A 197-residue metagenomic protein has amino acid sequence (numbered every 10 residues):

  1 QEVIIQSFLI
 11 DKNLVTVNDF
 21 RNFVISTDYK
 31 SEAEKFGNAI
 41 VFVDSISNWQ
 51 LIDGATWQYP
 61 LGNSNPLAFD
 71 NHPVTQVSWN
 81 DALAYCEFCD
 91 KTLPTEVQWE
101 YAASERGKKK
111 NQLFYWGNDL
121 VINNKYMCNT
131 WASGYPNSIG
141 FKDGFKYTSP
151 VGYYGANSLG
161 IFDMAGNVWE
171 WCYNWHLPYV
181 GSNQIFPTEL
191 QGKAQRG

Functional and structural regions predicted by a protein language model:
Q1-Q6, G62-N65: Short, conserved catalytic-motif segment at the N-terminal edge
I5-I10, N71: A detector of helix-start/N-cap boundary segments at the beginnings of structured domains
Q6-F8, N18, N80, V97: Structural detector for helix-capping/boundary residues
F8, V15, R21-E32, C89-D90 (+1 more regions): Short capping motifs at secondary-structure boundaries
N13-V15, Q50: Generic structural signal for well-ordered secondary structure
D19-N22, F162-M164: Short, well-structured beta-strand-loop connectors
K30, K35-G197: Functional-site microenvironments in short loops/helix caps that host divalent-cation chemistry
